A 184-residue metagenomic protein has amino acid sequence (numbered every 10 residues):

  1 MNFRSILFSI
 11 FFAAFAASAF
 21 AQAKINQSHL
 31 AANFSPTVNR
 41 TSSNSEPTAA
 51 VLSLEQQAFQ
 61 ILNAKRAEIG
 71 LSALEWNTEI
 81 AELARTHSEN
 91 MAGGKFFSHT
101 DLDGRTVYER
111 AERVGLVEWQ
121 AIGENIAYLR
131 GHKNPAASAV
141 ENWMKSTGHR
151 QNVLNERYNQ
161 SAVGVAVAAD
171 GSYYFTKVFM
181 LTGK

Functional and structural regions predicted by a protein language model:
M1-S98, G104, Y108, V114 (+3 more regions): N-terminal targeting leaders of exported, membrane, and organelle-targeted proteins
L116-N125, N134: Substrate-binding clefts and substrate-entry loops adjacent to catalytic sites of polymer-processing enzymes acting on
L129: Short hydrophobic/aromatic beta-strand micro-patches that form the beta-sheet surface supporting nucleotide- or nucleic
